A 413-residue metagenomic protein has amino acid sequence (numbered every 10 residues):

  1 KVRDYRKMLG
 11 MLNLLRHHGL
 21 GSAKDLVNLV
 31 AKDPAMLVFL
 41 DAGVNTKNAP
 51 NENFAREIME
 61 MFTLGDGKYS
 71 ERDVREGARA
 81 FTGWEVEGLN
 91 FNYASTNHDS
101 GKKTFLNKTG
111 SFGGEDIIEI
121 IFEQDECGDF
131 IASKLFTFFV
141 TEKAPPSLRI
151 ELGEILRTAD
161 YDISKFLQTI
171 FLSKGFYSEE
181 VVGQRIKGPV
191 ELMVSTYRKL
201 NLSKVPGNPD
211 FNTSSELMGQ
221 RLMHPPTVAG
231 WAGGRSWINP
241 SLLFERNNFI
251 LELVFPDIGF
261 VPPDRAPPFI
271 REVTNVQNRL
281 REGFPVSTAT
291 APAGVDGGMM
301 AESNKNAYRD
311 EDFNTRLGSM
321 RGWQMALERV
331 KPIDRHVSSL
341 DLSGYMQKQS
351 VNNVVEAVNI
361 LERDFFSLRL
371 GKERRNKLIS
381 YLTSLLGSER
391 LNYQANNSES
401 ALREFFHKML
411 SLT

Functional and structural regions predicted by a protein language model:
V2-S215, G230, G322: Active-site substrate-binding loop specific to GH73 endo-beta-N-acetylglucosaminidase modules in bacterial autolysins
G128, A132-A159, Q168-T413: Flexible, low-complexity segments enriched for small/polar residues
